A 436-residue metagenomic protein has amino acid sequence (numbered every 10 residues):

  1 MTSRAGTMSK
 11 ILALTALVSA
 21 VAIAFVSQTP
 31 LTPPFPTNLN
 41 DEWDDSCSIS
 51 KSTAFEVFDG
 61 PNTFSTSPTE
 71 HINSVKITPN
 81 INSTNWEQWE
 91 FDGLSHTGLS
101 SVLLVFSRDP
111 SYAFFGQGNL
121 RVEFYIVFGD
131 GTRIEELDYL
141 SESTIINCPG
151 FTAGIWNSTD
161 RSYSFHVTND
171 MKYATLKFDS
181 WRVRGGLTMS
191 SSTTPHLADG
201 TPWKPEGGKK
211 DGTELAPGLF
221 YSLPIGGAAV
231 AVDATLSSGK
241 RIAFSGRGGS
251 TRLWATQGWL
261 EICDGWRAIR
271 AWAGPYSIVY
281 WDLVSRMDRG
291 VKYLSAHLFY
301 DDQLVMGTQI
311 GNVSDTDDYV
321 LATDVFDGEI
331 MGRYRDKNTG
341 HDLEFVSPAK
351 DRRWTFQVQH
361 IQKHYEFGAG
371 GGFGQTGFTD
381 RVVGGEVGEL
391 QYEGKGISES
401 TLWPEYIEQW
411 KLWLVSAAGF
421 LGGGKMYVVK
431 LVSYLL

Functional and structural regions predicted by a protein language model:
M1-Q28: Fungal secretory targeting signals
F25-L436: Structured soluble/peripheral alpha/beta segments that form catalytic or ligand/cofactor-binding pockets
